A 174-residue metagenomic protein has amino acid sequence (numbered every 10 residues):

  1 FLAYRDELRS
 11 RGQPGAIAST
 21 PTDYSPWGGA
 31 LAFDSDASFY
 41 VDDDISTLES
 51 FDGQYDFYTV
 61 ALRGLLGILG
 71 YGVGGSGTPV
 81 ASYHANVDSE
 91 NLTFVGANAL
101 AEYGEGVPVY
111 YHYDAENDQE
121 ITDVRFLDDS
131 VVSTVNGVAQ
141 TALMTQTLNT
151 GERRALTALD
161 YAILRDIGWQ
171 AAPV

Functional and structural regions predicted by a protein language model:
F1-L62, G67-P173: Extracellular zinc-dependent metalloprotease catalytic-domain scaffold
